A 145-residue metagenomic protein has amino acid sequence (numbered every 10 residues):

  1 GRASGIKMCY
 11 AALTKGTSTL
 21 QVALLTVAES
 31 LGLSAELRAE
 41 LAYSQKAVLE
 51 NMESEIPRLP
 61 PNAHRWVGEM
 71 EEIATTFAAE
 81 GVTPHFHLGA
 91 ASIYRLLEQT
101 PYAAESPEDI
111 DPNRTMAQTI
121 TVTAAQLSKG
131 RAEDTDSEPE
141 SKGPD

Functional and structural regions predicted by a protein language model:
G1-S4: A short acidic, often aromatic-flanked loop/helix-cap motif at beta-alpha or helix-coil junctions that lines enzyme
I6-P112: Helical "substrate-binding/catalytic lid" subdomain of Rossmann-like NAD(P)-dependent dehydrogenases/reductases
L97-D145: NAD(P)-dependent dehydrogenase/reductase Rossmann-like domain
